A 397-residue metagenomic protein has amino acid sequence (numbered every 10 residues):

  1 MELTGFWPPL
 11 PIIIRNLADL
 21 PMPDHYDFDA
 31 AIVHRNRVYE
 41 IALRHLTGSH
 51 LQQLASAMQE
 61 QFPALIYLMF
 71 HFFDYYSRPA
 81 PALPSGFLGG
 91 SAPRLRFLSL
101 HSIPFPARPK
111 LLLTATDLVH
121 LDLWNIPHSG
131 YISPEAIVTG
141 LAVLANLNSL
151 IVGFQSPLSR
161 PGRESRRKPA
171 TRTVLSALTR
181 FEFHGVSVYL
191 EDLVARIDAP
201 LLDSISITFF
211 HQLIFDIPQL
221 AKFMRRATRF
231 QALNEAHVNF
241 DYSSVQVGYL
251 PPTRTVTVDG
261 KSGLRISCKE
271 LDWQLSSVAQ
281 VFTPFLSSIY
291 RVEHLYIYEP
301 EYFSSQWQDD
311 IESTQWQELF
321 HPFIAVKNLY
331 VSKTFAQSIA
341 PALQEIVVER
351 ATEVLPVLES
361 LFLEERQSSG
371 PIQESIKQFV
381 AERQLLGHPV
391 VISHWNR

Functional and structural regions predicted by a protein language model:
M1-R397: Leucine-rich repeat
